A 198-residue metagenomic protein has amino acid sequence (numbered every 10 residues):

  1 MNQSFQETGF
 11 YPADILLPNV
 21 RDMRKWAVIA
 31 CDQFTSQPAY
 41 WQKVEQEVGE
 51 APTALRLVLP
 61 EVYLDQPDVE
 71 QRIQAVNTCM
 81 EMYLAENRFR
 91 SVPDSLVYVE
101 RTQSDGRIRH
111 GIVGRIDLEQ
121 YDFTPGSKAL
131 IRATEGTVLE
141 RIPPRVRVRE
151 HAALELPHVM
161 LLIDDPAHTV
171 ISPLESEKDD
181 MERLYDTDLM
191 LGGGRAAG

Functional and structural regions predicted by a protein language model:
M1-M190: N-terminal extension/subdomain marker
D188-G198: Helix-hairpin-helix/helix-loop-helix acidic hairpins
